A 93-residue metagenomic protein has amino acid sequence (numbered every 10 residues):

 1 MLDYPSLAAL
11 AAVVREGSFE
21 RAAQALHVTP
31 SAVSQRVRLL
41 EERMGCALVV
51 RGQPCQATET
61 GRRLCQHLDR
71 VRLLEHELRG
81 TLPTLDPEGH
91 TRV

Functional and structural regions predicted by a protein language model:
D3-S6, G61: The N-cap/first-turn positions of alpha helices within or immediately adjacent to helix-turn-helix DNA-binding domains
L7-V14, C65: Hydrophobic residues on short alpha-helical segments
A11-H27: Short helix-boundary/capping micro-motifs
Q24, E42, R62: Alpha-helical residues within the helix-turn-helix
E41-A57: A short LG(V/I)-centered, amphipathic sequence patch enriched for acidic residue(s) preceding the LG motif
T60-E77, L85: Short, solvent-exposed amphipathic helices
P83-V93: Interdomain hinge and pocket-entrance segments immediately C-terminal to HTH DNA-binding domains
